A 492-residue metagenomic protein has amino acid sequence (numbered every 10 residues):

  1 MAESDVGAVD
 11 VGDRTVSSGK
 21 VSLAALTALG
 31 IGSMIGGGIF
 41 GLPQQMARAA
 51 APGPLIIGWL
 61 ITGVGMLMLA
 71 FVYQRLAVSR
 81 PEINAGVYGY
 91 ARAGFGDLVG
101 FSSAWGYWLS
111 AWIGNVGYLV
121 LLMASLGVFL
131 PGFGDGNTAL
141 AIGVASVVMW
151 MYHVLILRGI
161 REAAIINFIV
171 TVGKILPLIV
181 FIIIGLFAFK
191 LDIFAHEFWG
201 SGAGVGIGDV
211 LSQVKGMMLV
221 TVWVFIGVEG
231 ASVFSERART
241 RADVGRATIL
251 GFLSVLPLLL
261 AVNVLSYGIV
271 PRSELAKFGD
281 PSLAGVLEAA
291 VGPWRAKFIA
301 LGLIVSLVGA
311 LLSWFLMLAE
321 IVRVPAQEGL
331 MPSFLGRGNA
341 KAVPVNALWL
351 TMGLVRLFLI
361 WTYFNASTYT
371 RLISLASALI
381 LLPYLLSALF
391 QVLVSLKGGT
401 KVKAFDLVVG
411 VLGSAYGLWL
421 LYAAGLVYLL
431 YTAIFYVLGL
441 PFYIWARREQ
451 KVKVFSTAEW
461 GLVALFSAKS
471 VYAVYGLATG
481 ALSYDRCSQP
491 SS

Functional and structural regions predicted by a protein language model:
M1-Q44, R48-A49, G53-I56, M66-Q74 (+4 more regions): Membrane-interface "cap" regions at the ends of multi-pass membrane proteins
A2-R14, R92, L119-G143, P177-V180 (+6 more regions): Helix-loop-helix connectors at the membrane interface of multi-pass transporters/channels
D10-S18, I56, G132-L140, V172-A300 (+2 more regions): Helix-loop-helix junctions that connect adjacent transmembrane segments in multi-pass membrane transporters
S17-V21, I31, L42-T138, V144 (+3 more regions): Extracellular loop-to-transmembrane helix junctions
Q45-A51, L55, A124-A141, I160-V170 (+4 more regions): Transmembrane helix-loop boundary segments of multi-pass membrane transporters
Y88-A91, G96, G127-F133, G204 (+3 more regions): TM-loop-TM module centered on a large, flexible mid-protein loop between adjacent transmembrane helices in multi-pass
M123-L126, L140-F194, T248-F252, S377-L382 (+3 more regions): Membrane-interface loop-to-helix entry segments
A404-S492: A generic transmembrane alpha-helix motif of multi-pass inner-membrane proteins
